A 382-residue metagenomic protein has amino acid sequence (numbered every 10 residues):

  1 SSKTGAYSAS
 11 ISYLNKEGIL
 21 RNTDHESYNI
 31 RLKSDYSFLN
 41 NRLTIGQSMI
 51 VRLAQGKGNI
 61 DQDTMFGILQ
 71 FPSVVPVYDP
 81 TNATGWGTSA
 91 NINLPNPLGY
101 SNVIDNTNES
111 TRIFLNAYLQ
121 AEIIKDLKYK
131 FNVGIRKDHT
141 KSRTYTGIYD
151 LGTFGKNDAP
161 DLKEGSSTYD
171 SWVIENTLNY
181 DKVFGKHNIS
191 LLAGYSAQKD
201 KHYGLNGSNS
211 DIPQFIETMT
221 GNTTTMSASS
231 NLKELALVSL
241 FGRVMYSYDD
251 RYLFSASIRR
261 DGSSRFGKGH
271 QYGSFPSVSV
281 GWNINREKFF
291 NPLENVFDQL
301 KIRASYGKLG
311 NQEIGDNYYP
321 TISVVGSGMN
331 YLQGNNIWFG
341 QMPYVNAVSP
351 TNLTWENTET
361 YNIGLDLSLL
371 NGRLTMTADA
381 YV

Functional and structural regions predicted by a protein language model:
S1-N59, T111-N116, G185: Transmembrane beta-barrel wall of Gram-negative outer-membrane proteins
T23-E26, D61, L293-D298: Short, glycine-/polar-rich solvent-exposed loops and beta-turns at beta-strand/coil boundaries
K33-F38, S48-L53, T88-T146, K156-V382: Extracellular/periplasmic, surface-exposed regions of secreted and cell-surface proteins
Q62-L98: Acidic, glycine-rich flexible loop segments
L151-T153: Intrinsically disordered, compositionally biased low-complexity regions
